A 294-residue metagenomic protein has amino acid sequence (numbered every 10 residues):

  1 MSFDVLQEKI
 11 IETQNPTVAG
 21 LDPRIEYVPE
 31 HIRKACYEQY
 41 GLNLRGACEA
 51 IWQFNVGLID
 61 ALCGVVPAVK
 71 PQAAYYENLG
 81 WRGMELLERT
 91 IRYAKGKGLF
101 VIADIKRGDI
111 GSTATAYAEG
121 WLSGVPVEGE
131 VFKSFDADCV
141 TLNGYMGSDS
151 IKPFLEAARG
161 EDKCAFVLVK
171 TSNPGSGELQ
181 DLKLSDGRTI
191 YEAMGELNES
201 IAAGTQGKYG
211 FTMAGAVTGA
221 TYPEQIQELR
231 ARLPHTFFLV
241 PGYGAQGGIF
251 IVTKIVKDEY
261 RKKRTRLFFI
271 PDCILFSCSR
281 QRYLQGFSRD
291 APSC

Functional and structural regions predicted by a protein language model:
M1-A61: N-terminal glycine-rich anion-binding loop in soluble enzyme alpha/beta folds
T13-T17, G64-P67, K97-L99, F135-D138 (+4 more regions): Short, well-ordered coil/turn segments that N-cap beta-strands
A19, V69, D104, V140 (+3 more regions): Conserved, mostly hydrophobic/aromatic
I59-V65, R92-G96, L155-G160, R230-L233 (+1 more regions): Acidic (Asp/Glu)-rich catalytic clusters
V65-P67, P71-K133, Q225: N-terminal active-site wall of soluble small-molecule enzyme domains
D109-G215: Conserved anion-binding
A220-L267: A C-terminal functional module that forms or caps the active site or interfaces directly with catalytic machinery
T253-T265, D272-C294: C-terminal helical cap(s) of enzyme catalytic domains, especially alpha/beta-barrels
